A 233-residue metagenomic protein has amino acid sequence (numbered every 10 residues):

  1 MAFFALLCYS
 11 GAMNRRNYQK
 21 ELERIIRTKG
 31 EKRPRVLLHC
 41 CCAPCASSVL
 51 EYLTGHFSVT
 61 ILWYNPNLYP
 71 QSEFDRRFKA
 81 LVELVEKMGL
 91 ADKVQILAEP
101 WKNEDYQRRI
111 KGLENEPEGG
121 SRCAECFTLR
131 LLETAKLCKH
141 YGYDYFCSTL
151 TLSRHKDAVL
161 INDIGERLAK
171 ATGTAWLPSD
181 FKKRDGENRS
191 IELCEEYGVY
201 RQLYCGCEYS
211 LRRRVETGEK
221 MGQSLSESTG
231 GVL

Functional and structural regions predicted by a protein language model:
A2-E51, H56-L233: Nucleotide-activated chemistry modules centered on ATP-dependent adenylation/adenylyltransferase
